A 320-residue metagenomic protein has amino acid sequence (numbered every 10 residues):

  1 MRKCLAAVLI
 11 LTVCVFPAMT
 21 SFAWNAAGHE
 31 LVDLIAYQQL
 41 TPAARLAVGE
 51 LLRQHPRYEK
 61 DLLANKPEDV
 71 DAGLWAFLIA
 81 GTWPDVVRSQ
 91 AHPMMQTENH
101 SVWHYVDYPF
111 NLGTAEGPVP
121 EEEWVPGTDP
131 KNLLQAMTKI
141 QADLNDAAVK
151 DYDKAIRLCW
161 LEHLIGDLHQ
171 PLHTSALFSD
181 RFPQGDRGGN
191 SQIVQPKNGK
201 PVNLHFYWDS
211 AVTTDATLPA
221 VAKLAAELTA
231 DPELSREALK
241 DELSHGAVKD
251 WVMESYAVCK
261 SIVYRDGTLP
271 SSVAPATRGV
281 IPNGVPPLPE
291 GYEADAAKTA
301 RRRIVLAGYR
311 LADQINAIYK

Functional and structural regions predicted by a protein language model:
M1-C4: Positively charged n-region of N-terminal signal peptides that target proteins for export
A7-A18: Bacterial N-terminal signal peptides
F22-L164, P171-K320: N-terminal, motif-rich segments that launch catalysis or mediate targeting to/interaction with membranes, typified by
